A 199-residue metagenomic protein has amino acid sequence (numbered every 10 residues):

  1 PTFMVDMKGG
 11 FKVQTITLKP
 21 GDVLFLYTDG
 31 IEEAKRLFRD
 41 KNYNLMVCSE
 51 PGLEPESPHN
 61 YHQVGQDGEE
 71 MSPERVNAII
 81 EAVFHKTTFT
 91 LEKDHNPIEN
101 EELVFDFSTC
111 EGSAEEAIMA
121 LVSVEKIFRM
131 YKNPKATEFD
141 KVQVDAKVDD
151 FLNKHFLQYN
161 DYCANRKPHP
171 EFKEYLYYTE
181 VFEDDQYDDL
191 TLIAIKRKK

Functional and structural regions predicted by a protein language model:
P1-Q14, L26: PP2C/PPM family metal-dependent serine/threonine protein phosphatase catalytic domain, recognizing the conserved
Q14-L26, I31-K199: C-terminal catalytic subdomain
